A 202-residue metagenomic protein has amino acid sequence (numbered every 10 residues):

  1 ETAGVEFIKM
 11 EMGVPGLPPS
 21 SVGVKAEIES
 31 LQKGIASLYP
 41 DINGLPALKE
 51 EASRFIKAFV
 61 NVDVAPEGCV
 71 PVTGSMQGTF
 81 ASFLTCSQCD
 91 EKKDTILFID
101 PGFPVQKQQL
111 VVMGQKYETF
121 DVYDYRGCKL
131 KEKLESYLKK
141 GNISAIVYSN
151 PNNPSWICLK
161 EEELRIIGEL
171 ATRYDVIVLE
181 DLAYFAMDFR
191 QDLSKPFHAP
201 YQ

Functional and structural regions predicted by a protein language model:
E1-Y39, N142: N-terminal "arm"/small-domain region of PLP-dependent enzymes with the aminotransferase-like
V5, Q115, V176: Short phosphate-binding/catalytic loops that engage adenosine nucleotides
Q32-R173, F185-Q202: Conserved core of the PLP fold type I
L179: Generic enzyme active-site microenvironment
L182: Walker B catalytic acidic pair
